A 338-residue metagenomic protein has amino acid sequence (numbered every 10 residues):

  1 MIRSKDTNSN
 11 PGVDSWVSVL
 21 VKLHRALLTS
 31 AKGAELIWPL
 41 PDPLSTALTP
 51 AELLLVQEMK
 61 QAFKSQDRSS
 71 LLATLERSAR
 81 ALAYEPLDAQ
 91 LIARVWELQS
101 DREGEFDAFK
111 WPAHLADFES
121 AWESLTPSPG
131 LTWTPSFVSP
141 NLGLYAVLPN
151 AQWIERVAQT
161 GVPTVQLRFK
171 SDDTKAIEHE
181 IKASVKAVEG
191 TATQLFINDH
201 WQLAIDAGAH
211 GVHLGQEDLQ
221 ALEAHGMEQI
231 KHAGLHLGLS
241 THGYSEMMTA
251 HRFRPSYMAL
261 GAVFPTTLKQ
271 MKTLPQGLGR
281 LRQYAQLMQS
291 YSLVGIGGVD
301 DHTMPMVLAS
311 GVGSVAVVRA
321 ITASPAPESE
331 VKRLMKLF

Functional and structural regions predicted by a protein language model:
I2-G211, L219, K231-L239, M248-P255 (+3 more regions): Conserved N-terminal beta1-alpha1 strand-loop-helix module at the mouth
F169, Q216-H225, A259-K272, M304 (+1 more regions): Glycine-rich phosphate-binding active-site loops on the catalytic face of alpha/beta enzymes
H179-I181, T273-L281: Charged helix-capping and loop-helix junction motifs
N198, G215, S240, L260-G261 (+2 more regions): Generic beta-sheet signal
S240-K272: Histidine/lysine/aspartate-rich catalytic loop segments that bind and position anionic ligands
G277, A285, Y291-D300: Glycine-rich adenosine-cofactor-binding loop
